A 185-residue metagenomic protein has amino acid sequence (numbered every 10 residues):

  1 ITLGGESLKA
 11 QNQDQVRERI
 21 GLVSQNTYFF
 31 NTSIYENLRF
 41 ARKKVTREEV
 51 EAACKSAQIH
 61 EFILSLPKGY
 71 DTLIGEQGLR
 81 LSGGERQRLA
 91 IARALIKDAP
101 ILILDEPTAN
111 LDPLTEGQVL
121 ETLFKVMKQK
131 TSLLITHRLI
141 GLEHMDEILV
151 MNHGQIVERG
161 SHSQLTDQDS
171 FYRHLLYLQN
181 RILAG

Functional and structural regions predicted by a protein language model:
T2, A10, R17, Y35-E76 (+2 more regions): ABC ATPase nucleotide-binding domain helical subdomain, centered on the C-loop/LSGGQ "ABC signature"
T2, H60-L89, L111, R181-G185: ABC-fold ATPase nucleotide-binding domain signature/coupling loops
S65, E121, E143-G185: C-terminal portion of ABC ATPase nucleotide-binding domains
I91, V119, I135: Hydrophobic anchor residue at the start of the ABC signature
I96-P100, Q129: A short, proline-enriched helix->beta-strand linker immediately N-terminal to the Walker B motif in ABC-type P-loop
L102-D105: Catalytic Walker B motif of ABC-type/P-loop ATPase nucleotide-binding domains
E116-K128, I140: Helical segment within the ABC ATPase nucleotide-binding domain
Q129-T136: Conserved H-loop
